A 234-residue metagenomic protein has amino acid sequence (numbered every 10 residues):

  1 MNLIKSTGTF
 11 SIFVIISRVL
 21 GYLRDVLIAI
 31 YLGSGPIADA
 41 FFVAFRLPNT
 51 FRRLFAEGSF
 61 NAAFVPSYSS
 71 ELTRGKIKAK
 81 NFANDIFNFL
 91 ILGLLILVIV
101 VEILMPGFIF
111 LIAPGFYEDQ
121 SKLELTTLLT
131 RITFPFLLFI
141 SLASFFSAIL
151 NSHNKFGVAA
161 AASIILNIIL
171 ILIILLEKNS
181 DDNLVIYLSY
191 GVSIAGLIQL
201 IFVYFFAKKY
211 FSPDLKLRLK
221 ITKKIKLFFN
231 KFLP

Functional and structural regions predicted by a protein language model:
M1-P234: Membrane-embedded alpha-helical bundles of multi-pass transporters/translocases, especially carrier/permease families
